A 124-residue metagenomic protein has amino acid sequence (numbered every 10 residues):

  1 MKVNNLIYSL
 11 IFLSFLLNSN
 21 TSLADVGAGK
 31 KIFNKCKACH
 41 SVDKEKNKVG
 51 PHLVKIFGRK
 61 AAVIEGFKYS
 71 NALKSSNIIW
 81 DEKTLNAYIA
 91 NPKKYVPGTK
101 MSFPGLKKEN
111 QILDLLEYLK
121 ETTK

Functional and structural regions predicted by a protein language model:
M1-S9: Bacterial N-terminal signal peptides that target proteins for export
Y8-N18: Bacterial N-terminal signal peptides
L17-D25: Sec/Tat signal peptide C-region and signal peptidase I cleavage site
D25-K48, L53: Sequence/structural segment immediately N-terminal to covalent heme-attachment motifs in c-type and related
N34-K44, G58, A90-K94, K120-K124: Sec-exported extracytoplasmic/periplasmic mature domains
G50-N71, A90: Solvent-exposed helix-loop boundary motif
E65-K83: Short Fe-S-cluster ligation motifs
I79-K124: C-terminal capping alpha-helices of c-type cytochrome domains
